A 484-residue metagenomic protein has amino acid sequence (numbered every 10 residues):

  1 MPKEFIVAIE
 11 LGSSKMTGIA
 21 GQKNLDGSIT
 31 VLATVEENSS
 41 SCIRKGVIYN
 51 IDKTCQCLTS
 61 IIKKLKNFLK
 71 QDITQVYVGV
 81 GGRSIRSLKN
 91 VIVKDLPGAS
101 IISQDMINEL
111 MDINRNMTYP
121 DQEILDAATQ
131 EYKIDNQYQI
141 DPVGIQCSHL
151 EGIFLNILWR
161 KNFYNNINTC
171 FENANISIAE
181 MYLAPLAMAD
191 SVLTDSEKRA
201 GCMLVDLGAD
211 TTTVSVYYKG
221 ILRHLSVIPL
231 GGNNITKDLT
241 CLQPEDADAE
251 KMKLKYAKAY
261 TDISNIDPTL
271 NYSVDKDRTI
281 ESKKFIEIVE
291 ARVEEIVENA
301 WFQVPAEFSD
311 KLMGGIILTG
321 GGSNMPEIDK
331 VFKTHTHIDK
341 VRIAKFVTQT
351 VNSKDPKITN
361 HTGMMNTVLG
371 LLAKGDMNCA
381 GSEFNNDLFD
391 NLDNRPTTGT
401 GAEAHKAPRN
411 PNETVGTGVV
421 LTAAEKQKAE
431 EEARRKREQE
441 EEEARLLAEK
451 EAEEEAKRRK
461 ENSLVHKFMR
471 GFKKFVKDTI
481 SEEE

Functional and structural regions predicted by a protein language model:
M1-K15, I19-C202, A259, E307 (+1 more regions): Nucleotide/phosphate-binding catalytic cleft detector across ATP-hydrolyzing and phosphate-transferring enzymes
A8-I9, G18, V78, F171 (+5 more regions): Residue-level signature of catalytic and energy-coupling elements of molecular machines, predominantly ATP/GTP-dependent
I9-K15, V80-G81, S196, L204-T211 (+3 more regions): A short acidic Gly-Thr/Ser loop motif
N67-F68, G82, N156, K161-E172 (+8 more regions): Phosphate-binding glycine-rich/basic clefts of nucleotide- and phosphate-handling proteins, predominantly
V80-G81, K258, L312-H335: Glycine-rich phosphate-binding loops at beta-strand->alpha-helix junctions
A99-Q104, K198, D206, F302 (+1 more regions): Extended, folded domain segments that form the structural surfaces/walls around functional sites
G208, R292-W301: A general structural motif
A344-G399: Glycine-rich phosphate-binding/hydrolytic loop that grips phosphoryl groups
